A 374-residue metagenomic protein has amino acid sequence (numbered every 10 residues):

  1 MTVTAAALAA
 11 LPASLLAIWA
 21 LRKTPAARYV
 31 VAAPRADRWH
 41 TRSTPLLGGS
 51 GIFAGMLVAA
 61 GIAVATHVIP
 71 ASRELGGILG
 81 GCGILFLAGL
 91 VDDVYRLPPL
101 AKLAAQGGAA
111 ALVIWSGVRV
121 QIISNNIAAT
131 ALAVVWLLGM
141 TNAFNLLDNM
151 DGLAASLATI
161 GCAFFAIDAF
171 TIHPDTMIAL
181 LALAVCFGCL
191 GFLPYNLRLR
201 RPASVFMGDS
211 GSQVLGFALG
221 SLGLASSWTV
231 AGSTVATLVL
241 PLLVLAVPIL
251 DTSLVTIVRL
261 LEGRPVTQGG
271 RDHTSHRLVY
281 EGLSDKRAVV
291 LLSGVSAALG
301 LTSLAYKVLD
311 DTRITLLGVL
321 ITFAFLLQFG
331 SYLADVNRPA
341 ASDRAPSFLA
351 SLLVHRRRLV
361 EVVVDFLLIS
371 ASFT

Functional and structural regions predicted by a protein language model:
M1-T252: "…together with the soluble PPM/PP2C metallo-phosphatase catalytic core" -> "…together with the soluble PPM/PP2C
A5-A6, G318-T374: Signature of alpha-helical transmembrane segments in polytopic membrane proteins
W19-P45, R201-P202, L254-L283, R338-L352: Cytosolic, membrane-interface loops and tails of multi-pass inner-membrane proteins
S43-A54, A154-A155, S210-Q213, S284-G294 (+1 more regions): Select subsegments of transmembrane alpha-helices in polytopic membrane proteins, especially boundary-proximal
L57-A63, L292-K307, F366-T374: Alpha-helical transmembrane segments and their membrane-interface junctions in multi-pass membrane proteins
H67-G83, T252-S253, S303-F329: Hydrophobic alpha-helical transmembrane segments and immediately flanking/interface helices in integral membrane
W136-G139, R271, S275, R356: Alpha-helical membrane-protein architecture signal
L243, P265-V308: Mobile late-domain/C-terminal helix-loop "cap" segments that border catalytic sites or the cytosolic face
